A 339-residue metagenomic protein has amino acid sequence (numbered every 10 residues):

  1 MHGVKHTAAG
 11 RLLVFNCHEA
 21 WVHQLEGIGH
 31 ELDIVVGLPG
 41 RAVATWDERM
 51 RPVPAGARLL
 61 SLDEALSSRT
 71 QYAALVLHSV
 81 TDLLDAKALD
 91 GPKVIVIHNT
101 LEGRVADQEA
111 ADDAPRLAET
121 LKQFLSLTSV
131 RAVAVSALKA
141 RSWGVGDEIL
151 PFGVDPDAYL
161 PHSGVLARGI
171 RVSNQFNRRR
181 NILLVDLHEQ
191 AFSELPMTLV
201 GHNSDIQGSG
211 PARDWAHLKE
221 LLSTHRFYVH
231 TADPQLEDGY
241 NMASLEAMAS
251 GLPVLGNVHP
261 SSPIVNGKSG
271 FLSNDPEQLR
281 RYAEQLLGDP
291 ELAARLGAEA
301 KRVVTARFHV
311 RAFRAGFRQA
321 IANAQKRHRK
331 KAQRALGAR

Functional and structural regions predicted by a protein language model:
H18-W21, D33-T128: Extended catalytic core of nucleotide-activated donor transferases of GT-like folds
I34, S142-V145, G153-L218: Conserved catalytic-core segment of nucleotide-activated headgroup transferases in glycan assembly
T81-N181: Catalytic core of nucleotide-activated saccharide and alditol-phosphate transferases
K219, N241-A249, S262-P263, K268: Short alpha-helical segment that forms part of, or immediately flanks, the ligand-binding pocket in carbohydrate-active
S223-E237, L252: Acidic donor-binding loop of glycosyltransferase active sites
A249-G256: Short hydrophobic beta-strand element within catalytic cores of glycosyltransferases and related nucleotide-activated
N266-E277, Q285-E291: Conserved acidic donor-binding segment of nucleotide-sugar-dependent glycosyltransferases
G288-R329: A charged, aromatic-enriched C-terminal amphipathic alpha-helix characteristic of glycosyltransferases across folds
